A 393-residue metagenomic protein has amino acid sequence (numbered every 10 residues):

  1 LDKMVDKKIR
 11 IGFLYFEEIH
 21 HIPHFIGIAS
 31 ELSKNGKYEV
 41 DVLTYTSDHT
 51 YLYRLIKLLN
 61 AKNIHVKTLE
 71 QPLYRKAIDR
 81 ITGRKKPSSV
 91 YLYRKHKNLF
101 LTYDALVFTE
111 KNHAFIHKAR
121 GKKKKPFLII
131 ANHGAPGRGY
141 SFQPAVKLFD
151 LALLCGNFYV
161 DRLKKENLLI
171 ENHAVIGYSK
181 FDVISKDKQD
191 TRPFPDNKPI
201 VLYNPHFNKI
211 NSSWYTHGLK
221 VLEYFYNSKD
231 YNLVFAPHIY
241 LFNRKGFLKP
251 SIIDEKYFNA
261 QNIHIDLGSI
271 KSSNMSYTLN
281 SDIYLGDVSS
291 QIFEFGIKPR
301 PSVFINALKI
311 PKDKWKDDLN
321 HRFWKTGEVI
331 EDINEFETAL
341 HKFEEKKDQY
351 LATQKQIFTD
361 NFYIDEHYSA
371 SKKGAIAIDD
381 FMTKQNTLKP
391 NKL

Functional and structural regions predicted by a protein language model:
V5-I19, L202-Y203: Nucleotide-activated donor-dependent transferases that construct or modify glycoconjugates
F13-K37, D41-S185: Active-site and donor-binding regions of nucleotide-sugar-utilizing enzymes
H24-S33, F181-D254, I330-D332, A352 (+1 more regions): Conserved catalytic-core segment of nucleotide-activated headgroup transferases in glycan assembly
K57-N60, G121-K122, E166-N167, I252-Q261 (+1 more regions): Short, conserved catalytic or adaptor-binding loops enriched in Gly and charged residues
K118-P136, V221-Y224, P299-P311: A short, gly/pro- and small-residue-rich
I170, S290-F362: Catalytic binding pocket for nucleotide-activated donors in carbohydrate/polymer assembly enzymes
F247-F293: Donor nucleotide-activated moiety binding/catalytic core segment of transferases that use nucleotide-activated donors
E366-L393: C-terminal alpha-helical cap of glycosyltransferases
